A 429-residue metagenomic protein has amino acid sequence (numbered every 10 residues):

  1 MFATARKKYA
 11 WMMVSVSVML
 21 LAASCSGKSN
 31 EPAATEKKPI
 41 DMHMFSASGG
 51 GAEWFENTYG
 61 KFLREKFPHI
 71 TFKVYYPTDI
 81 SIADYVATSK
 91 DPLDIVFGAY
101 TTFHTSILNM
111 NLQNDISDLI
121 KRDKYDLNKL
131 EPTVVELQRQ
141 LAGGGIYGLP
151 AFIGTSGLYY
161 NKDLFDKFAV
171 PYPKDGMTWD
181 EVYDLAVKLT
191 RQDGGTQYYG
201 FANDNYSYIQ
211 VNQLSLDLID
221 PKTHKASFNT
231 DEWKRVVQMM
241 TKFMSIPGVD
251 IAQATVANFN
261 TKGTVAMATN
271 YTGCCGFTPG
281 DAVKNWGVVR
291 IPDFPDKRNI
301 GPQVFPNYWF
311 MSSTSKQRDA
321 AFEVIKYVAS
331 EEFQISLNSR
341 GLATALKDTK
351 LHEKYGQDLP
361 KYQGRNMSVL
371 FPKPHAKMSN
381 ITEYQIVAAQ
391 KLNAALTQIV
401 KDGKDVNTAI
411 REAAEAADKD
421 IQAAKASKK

Functional and structural regions predicted by a protein language model:
F2-V14, V18, A22-M110, Y125 (+7 more regions): Conserved N-terminal structural module of periplasmic/extracytoplasmic solute-binding proteins
Y75-D84, M177-Y183, D250-K262: Short helix-initiation/N-cap motifs at beta->coil->alpha
D94-F97, G200, V265-Y271, G287-V289: Paired acidic/hydrophobic, glycine-rich loop segments that form the ligand-binding mouth/hinge of periplasmic-binding
T102-T155, G287-R290: Hinge/lid segment of periplasmic solute-binding proteins
A186, T223-Q253: Glycine-centered hinge/linker elements that transmit conformational signals in sensory and ligand-binding systems
G276, N307, M311-I386: Mature extracytoplasmic/periplasmic domains
W286-F310: Periplasmic-binding protein-like
L351-K429: Extracellular/periplasmic bilobal clamshell ligand-binding domains
